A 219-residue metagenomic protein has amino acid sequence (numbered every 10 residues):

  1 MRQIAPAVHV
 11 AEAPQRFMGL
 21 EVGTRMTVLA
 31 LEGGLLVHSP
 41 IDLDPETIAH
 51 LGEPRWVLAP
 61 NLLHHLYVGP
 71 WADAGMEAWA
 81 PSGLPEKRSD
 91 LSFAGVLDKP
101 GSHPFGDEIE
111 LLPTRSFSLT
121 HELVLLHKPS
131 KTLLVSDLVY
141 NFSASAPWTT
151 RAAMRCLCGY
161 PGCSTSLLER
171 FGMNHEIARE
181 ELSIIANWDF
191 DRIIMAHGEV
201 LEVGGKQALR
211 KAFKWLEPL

Functional and structural regions predicted by a protein language model:
M1-G33: Zn-dependent metallo-beta-lactamase
R2, F17, G34-V37, F117-E217: Metallo-beta-lactamase
R2, H38, D42-G52: A glycine-rich beta-to-alpha transition motif near the start of alpha/beta enzyme domains, typified by
V10-E12, V37-P40, E110-P113, L133-S136: Active-site-proximal beta-strand elements of phosphoester/diester hydrolases
H38-P40, R55-L62, W79-S82, L134-D137 (+1 more regions): Active-site neighborhood of phospho(di)ester-bond hydrolases with catalytic His/Asp-centered motifs
P40-D44, N61-H64, S116-L119, E176-I177: Short beta->alpha connector loops
T47-F105, K214: Active-site HxH/HxHxD metal-binding segment of metal-dependent hydrolases
A80-E122, K128, I177-E180, A186: Metallo-beta-lactamase
